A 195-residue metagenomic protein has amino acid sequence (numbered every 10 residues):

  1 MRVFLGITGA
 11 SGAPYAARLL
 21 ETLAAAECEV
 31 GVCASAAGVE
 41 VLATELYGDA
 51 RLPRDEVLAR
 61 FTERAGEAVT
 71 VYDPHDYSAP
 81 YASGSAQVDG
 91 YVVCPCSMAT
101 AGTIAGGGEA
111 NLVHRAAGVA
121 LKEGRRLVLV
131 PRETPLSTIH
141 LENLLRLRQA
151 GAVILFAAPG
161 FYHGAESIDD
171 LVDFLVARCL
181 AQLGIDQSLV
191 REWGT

Functional and structural regions predicted by a protein language model:
M1-V128, T134-T195: A cross-family phosphate/adenosyl-ligand binding-site feature
